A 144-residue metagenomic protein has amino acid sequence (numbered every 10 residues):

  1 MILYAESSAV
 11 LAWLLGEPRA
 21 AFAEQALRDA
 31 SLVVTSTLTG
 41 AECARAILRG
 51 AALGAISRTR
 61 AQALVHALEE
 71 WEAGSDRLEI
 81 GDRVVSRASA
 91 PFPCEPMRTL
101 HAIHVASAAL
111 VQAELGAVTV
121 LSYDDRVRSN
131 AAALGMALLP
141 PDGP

Functional and structural regions predicted by a protein language model:
M1, A30-V33, G74-D76, L115-T119: Short active-site oxyanion
M1-G40, G50-A63, D142: Short, well-structured N-terminal submotif of metal-dependent ribonuclease cores
I2, V105-A106, L110-P144: Acidic, PIN/NYN-like endoribonuclease modules and their adjacent C-terminal/linker elements
Q25, L32, A51-A52, R58-R60 (+3 more regions): Anionic, Ser/Thr-rich low-complexity intrinsically disordered regions
S36, L100-I103, Y123: Replace "coordinates the UDP/GDP/TDP-sugar" with "coordinates nucleotide-activated sugar donors
G40, E69-E95, H101-S107: Acidic catalytic patch
R45-A52, A109-L110: Short glycine/serine- and small hydrophobic-enriched flexible loop segments
